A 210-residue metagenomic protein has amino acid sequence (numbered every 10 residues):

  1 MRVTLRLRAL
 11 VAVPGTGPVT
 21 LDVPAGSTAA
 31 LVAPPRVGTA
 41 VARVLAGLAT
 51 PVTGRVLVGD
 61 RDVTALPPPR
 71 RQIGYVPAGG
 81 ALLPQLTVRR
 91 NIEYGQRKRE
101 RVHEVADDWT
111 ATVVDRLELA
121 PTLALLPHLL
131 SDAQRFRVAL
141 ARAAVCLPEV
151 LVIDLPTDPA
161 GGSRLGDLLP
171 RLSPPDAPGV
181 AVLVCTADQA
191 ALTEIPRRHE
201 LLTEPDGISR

Functional and structural regions predicted by a protein language model:
G54-R61: Conserved ABC transporter NBD signature motif
R61-A78, K98: ABC ATPase NBD coupling module
G79, L86-E100: Q-loop/switch helix immediately C-terminal to the Walker
V105-T122: Conserved ABC ATPase "signature" region
L123, A144-V145: ABC ATPase C-loop
L126-L130, Q134: Conserved ABC ATPase signature
L140: Hydrophobic anchor residue at the start of the ABC signature
